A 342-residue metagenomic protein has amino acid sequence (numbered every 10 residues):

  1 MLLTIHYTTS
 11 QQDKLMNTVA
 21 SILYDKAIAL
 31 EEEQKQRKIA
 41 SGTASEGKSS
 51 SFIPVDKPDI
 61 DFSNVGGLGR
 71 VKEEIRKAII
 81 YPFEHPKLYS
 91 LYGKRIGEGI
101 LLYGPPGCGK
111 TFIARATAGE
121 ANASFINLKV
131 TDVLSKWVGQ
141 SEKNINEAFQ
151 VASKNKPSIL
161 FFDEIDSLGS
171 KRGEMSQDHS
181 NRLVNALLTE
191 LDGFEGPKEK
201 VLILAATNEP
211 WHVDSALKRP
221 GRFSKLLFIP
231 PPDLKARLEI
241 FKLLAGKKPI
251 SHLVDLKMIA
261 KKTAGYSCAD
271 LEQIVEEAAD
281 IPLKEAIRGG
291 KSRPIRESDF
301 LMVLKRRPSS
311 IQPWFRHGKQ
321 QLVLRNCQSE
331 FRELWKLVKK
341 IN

Functional and structural regions predicted by a protein language model:
M1-E46, S224, K235, L256 (+1 more regions): N-terminal accessory segments that target, anchor, or regulate ATP-driven/P-loop NTPase machines and associated
T9-N17, S90-L91, A286-K291: Short, surface-exposed loop/turn segments at secondary-structure junctions
E32, K136, S215, L253 (+2 more regions): Intrinsically disordered, low-complexity regions enriched in proline, serine, glycine and charged residues
E33-R37, Y89, I159, V201 (+4 more regions): Short, polar/charged, Gly/Pro-enriched helix-capping and turn/loop motifs at alpha-helix termini and inter-helix linkers
F52-Y266, A278: Walker A/P-loop NTP-binding motif of AAA+ ATPase domains
K57, S63, G69-R70, K261-Q273 (+1 more regions): C-terminal engagement/docking regions of AAA+ P-loop ATPases
